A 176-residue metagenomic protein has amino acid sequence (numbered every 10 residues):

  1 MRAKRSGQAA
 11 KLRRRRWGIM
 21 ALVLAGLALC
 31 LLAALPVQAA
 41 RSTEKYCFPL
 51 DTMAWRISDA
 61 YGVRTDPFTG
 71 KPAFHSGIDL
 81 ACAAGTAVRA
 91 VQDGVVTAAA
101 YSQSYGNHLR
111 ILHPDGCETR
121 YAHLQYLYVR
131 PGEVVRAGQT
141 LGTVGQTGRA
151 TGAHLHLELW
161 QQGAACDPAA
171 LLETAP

Functional and structural regions predicted by a protein language model:
M1-K45: N-terminal secretion targeting segments of exported proteins
L29-Y105, A137: Surface-exposed, glycine-biased beta-strand/turn segments
I57, A81, N107-H113, E133-P176: Conserved, short, structured surface segments that act as functional micro-motifs
D59, C82, A98, H123-Y126 (+1 more regions): A residue-level detector for short acidic-glycine micro-motifs
H75, A90-Y128, A153, E158: Zn2+-dependent peptidoglycan hydrolase active-site motif and core
T86, D115-C117, A164: Short acidic/polar mixed-charge low-complexity motifs
T86, T119, T147, T151: Ser/Thr-centric signal marking residues that sit in or immediately flank functional binding/regulatory motifs
